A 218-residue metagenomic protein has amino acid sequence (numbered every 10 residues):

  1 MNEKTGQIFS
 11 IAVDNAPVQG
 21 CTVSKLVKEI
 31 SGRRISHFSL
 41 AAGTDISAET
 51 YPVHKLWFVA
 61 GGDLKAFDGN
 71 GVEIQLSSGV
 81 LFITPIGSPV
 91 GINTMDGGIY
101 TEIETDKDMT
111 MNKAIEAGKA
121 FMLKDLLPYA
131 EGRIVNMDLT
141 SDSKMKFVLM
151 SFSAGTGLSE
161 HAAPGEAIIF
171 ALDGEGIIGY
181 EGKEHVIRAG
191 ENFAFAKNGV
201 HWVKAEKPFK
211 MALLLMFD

Functional and structural regions predicted by a protein language model:
M1-G32, S77-S78, G97-I99, E104-K144: A short, N-terminal "cap"/entry segment at the start of jelly-roll beta-barrel domains of the cupin/DSBH fold
V18-V23, R34-Y51, G132-N136, K146-A163 (+1 more regions): Conserved short histidine dyad/triad with adjacent acidic residue
S31, G69-N70, M95, G179-K183 (+1 more regions): Short strand-coil-strand connectors
S47, L56, V72-I74, L149 (+2 more regions): Short, surface-exposed secondary-structure edge patches
P52-K65, G69, P164-E181: Glycine- and acidic-residue-biased ligand/ion/polar-headgroup-sensing regions
A60-G61, S77, D96, L172-D173 (+2 more regions): A cytosolic small-molecule/anion-sensing beta-strand core signal
N70-G87, E181-N198: Short acidic-glycine-tyrosine-enriched beta hairpin
S77-V80, I86-T110, K197-D218: Ligand-binding loop in jelly-roll beta-barrel domains
